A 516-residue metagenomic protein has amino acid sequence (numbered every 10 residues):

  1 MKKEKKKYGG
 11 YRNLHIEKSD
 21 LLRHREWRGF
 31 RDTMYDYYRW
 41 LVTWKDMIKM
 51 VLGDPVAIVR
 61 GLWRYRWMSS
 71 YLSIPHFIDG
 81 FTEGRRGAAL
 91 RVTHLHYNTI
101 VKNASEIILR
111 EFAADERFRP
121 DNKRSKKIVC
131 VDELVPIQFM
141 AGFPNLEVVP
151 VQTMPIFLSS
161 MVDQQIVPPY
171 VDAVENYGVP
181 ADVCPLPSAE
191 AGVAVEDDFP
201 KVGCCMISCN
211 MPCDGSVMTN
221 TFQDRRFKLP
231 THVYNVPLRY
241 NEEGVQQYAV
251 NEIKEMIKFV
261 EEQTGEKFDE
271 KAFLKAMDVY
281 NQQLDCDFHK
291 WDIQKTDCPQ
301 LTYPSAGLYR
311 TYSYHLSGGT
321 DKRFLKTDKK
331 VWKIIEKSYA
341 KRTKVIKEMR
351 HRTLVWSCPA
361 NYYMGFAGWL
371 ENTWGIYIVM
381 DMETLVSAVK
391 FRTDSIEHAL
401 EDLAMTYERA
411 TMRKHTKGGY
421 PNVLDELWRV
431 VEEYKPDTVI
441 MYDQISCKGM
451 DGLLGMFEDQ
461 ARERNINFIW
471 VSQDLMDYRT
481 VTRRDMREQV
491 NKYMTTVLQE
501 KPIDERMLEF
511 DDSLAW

Functional and structural regions predicted by a protein language model:
K2-Y8, R12-D20, H24-K127, V250 (+4 more regions): A charged, amphipathic alpha-helical module
M68-V202: Generic N-terminal leader/targeting and pre-domain segments
V129-Q138, C209-S216, W356-Y363, I445-G452: Gly/Ser/Thr-rich loops at beta-strand to alpha-helix junctions that form or flank small-molecule/cofactor-binding
E133-D172, S357-G419, V423-W428, E432: Redox- and metal-dependent alpha/beta enzyme cores, enriched for Fe-S-associated oxidoreductases and cofactor-handling
P155-Y248, W470-S472: Active-site and donor-binding regions of nucleotide-sugar-utilizing enzymes
P180-D198, K258-D278, M405-W428, E432 (+1 more regions): Extended, charge-rich low-complexity interaction segments
G203, V431, K435-M441: Proline-aspartate-enriched helix->loop->beta-strand connector
E458, R462, F468-L514: C-terminal regions of proteins
